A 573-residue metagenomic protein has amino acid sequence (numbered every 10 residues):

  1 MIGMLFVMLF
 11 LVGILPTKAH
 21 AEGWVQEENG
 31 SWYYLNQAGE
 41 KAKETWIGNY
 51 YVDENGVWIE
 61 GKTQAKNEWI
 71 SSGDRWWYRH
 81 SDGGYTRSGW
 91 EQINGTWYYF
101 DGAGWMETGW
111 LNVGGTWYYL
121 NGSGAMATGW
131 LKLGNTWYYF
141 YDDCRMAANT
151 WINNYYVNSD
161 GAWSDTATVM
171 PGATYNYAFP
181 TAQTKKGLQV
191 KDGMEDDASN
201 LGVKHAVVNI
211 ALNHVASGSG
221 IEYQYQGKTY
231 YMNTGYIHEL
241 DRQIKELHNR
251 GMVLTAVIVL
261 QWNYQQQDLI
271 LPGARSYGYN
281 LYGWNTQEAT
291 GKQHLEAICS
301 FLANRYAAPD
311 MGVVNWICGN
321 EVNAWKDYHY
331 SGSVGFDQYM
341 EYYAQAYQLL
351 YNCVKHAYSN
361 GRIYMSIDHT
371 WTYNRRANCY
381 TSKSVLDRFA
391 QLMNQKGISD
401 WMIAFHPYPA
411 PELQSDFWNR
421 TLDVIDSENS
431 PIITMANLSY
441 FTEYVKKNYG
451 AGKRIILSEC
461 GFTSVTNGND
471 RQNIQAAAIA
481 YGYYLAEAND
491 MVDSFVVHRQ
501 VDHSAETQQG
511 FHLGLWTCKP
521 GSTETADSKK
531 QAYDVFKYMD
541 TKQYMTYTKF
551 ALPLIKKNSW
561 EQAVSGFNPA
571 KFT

Functional and structural regions predicted by a protein language model:
M1-Y175: Extracellular adhesion/carbohydrate-binding repeat motifs centered on closely spaced tryptophans
V169-N213: Boundary/entry segment of secreted carbohydrate-active catalytic domains
Q183-G187, K204-V207, G251-T255, V313-I317 (+4 more regions): Structural preference for beta-strand elements that scaffold enzyme active sites
Q189-N200, L295-R305, Y380-Q391, A476-L485: Short, acidic/polar
L201-Y373, A410-P411, D502-T507: Substrate-binding cleft and catalytic face of glycoside hydrolase catalytic domains, especially the flexible beta-alpha
E222, A274-G278, W284-T286, A308 (+4 more regions): Aromatic-rich peripheral "rim/lid" segments of glycoside hydrolase catalytic domains that contact and position glycan
E239-L254, F301, R305-V313, A346-G361 (+4 more regions): A structural motif corresponding to the C-terminal end of an alpha-helix and its immediate exit/capping segment
L295, G312-V314, Q338-N469: Noncatalytic carbohydrate-binding groove/subsite architecture in carbohydrate-active enzymes
